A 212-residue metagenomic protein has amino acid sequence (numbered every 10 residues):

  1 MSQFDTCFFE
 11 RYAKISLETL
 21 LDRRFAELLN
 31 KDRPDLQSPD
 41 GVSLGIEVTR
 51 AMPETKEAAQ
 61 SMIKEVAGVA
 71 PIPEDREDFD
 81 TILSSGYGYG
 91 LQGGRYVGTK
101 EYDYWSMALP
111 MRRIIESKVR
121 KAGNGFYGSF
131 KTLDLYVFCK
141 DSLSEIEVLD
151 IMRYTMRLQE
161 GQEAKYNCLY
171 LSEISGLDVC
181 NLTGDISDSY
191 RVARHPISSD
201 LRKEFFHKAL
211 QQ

Functional and structural regions predicted by a protein language model:
M1-E27, T49-Q212: Metal-dependent nuclease catalytic core centered on acidic motifs
D22, G41-S43: Short, solvent-exposed loop/edge-beta patches enriched in aromatic
D32: Beta-rich catalytic cores
L36, L44-R50: Conserved catalytic cores of phosphodiester-cleaving nucleases, focusing on short active-site segments
Q37-P39, F126: Short, charge-rich binding segments
P39-G41, E173: Short acidic-glycine loop/turn motifs at beta-strand connectors
